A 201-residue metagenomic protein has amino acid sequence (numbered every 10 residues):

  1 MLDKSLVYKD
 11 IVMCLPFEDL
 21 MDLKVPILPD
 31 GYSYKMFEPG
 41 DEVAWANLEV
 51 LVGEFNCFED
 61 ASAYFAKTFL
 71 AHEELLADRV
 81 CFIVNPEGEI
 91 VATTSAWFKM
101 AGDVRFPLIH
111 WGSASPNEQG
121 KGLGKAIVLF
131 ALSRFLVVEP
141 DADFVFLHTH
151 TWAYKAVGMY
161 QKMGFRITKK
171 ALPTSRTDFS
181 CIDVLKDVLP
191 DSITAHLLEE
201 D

Functional and structural regions predicted by a protein language model:
M1-D30: Acyl-donor-binding surface of acyltransferase catalytic domains
L2-K4, L136, Y160-A171: Conserved acetyl-CoA-binding loop of GNAT-fold acetyltransferases
S33-W45: A short beta-loop-alpha structural element at the N-terminal edge of CoA-dependent acyl/N-acetyltransferase catalytic
F37, G112-A114, T149: Hydrophobic adenine-recognition pocket in adenosine-nucleotide-binding enzymes
E49-A114: A conserved beta-strand-loop-helix scaffold within acyl/acetyltransferase catalytic domains
W111-A114, G120-F135, G158-K162: Conserved acetyl-CoA-binding loop-helix of GNAT-fold acetyltransferases
F135-T149: Conserved GNAT acetyl-CoA-binding A-motif
V145-V157, P173-K186: Conserved beta-strand-loop-alpha-helix junction that forms the acyl-donor binding cleft
